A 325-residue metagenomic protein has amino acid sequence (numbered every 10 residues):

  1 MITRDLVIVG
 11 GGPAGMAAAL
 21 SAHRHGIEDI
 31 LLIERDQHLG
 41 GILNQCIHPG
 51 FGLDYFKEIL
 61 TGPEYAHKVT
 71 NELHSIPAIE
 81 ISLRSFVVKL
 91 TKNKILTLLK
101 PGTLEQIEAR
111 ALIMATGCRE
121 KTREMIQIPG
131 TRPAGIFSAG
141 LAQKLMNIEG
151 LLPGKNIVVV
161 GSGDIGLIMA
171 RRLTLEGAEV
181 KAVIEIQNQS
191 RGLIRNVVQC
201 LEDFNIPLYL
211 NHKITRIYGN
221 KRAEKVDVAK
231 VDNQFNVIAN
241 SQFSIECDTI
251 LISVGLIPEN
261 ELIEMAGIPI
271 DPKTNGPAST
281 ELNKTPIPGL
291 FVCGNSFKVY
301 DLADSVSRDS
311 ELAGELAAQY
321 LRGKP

Functional and structural regions predicted by a protein language model:
M1-D5, L83, D271, E315-P325: Rossmann-like nucleotide/phosphate-binding core characteristic of flavoprotein oxidoreductases
M1-V9, D29, H67-N156, D232-N240 (+2 more regions): FAD-binding core/adjacent interface of flavoenzyme oxidoreductases
R4-K68, I148, P153-Q199, P272-K273: Beta1-alpha1 glycine-rich phosphate/pyrophosphate-binding loop at the start of Rossmann-like nucleotide-binding domains
A14-L20, T122, A139-A142, I165-A170 (+2 more regions): Short glycine/serine/threonine-rich phosphate/pyrophosphate-binding segments that cradle anionic phosphate groups
F56-P63, Q187, R191, N240 (+3 more regions): Hydrophobic alpha-helical scaffolding
K68-T97, T174-E261: A Rossmann-like FAD-binding core segment of flavoenzymes
I136-M146, T249-Y300: FAD-site-proximal beta/loop scaffold in flavoenzymes
C293-P325: A conserved FAD-binding loop/helix module that cradles the flavin
